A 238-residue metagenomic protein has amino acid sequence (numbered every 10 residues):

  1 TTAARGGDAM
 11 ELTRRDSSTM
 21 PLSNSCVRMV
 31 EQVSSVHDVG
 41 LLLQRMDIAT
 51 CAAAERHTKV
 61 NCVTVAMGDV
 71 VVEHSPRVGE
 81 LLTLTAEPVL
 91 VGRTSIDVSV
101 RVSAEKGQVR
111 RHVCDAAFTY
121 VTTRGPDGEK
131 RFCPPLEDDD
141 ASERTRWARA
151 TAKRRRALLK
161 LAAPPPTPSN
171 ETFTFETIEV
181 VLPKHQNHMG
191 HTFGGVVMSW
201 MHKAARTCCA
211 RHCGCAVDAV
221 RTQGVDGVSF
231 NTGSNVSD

Functional and structural regions predicted by a protein language model:
A3-A4: Serine/threonine-rich, low-complexity intrinsically disordered segments
G7-D38, R144-W200, R206-G214: Catalytic strand-loop segment that frames the active site of acyl-thioester-processing enzymes
S17-M29, P76-L81, V89-A163, N235: HotDog/MaoC-like acyl-thioester-processing domains
V33, V72, Y120-T122, V181 (+1 more regions): Hydrophobic residues in beta-strands and at strand termini
S35-H37, L41-E55: N-terminal, Lys/Arg-enriched amphipathic/low-complexity engagement segments that precede the first folded domain
T50-I96, R111-A117, H202-D238: Hydrophobic beta-strand-centered segment that forms part of the acyl-chain substrate-binding groove
E73, E80, T122, K184 (+1 more regions): N-terminal hydrophobic or amphipathic segments with adjacent small-residue motifs that include Sec signal peptides
